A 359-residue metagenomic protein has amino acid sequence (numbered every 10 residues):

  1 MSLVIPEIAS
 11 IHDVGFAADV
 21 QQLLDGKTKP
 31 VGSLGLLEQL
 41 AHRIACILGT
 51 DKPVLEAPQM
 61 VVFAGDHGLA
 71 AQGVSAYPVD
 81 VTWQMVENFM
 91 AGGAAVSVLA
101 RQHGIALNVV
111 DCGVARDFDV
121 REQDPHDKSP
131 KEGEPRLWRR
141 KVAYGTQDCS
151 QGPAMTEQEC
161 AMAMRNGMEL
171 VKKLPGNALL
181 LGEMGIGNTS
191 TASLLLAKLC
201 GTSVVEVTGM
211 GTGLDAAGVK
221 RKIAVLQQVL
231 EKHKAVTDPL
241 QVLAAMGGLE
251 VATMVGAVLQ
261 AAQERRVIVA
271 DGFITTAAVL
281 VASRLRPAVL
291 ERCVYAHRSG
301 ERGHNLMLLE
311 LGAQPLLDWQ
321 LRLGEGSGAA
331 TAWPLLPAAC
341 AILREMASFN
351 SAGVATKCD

Functional and structural regions predicted by a protein language model:
M1-D359: N-terminal loops that bind phosphate or other acidic moieties and the adjacent beta-alpha structural core
